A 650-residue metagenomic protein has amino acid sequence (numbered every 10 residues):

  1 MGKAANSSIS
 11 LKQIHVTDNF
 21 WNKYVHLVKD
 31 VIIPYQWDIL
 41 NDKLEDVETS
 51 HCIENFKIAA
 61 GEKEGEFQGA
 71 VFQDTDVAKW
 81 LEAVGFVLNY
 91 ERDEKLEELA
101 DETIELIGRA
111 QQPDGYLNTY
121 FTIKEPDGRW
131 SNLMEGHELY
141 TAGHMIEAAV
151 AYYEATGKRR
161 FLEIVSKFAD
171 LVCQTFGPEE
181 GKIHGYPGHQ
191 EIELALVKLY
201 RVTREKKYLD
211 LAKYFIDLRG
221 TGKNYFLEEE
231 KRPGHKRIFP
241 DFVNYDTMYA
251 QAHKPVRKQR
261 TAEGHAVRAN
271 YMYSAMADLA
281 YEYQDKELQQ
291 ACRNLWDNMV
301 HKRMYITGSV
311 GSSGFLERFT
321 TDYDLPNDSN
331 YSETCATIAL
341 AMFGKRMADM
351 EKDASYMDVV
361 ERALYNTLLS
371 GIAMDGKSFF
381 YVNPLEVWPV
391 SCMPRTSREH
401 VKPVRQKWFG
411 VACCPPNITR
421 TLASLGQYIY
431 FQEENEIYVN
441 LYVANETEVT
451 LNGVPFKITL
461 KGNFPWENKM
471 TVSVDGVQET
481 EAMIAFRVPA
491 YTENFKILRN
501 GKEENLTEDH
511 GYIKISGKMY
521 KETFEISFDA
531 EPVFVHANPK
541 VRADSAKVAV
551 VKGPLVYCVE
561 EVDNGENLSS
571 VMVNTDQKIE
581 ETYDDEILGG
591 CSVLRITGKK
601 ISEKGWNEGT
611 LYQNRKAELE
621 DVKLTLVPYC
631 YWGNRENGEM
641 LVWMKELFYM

Functional and structural regions predicted by a protein language model:
M1-D76, D101-F121: Low-complexity, Ser/Thr/Pro/Gly-enriched N-terminal "stalk/linker" regions
A4, I9-L11, H15-D18, L88-D101 (+6 more regions): Structural helix-adjacent loops and short alpha-helical linkers that scaffold large soluble proteins
W21-K23, L81-E94, G143-K158, E193-R204 (+5 more regions): Well-ordered alpha-helical scaffold segments within catalytic/enzyme domains
S50-G69, N118-H137, Y186-L199, E229-H265 (+2 more regions): Carbohydrate-binding/catalytic loop surfaces
K124-V202: A conserved hydrophobic secondary-structure block that centers on an alpha-helix together with its immediately flanking
H189-E191, L196-N224, G234-T321, E333-A354: Active-site neighborhood of glycoside hydrolase catalytic domains
A212, C292, D358-N366, G371-M470 (+3 more regions): C-terminal beta-rich recognition modules with glycine/proline-rich loops and embedded aromatic residues
T492-I515, F534-K540: Solvent-exposed beta-strand/loop surfaces of large extracellular or lumenal domains
